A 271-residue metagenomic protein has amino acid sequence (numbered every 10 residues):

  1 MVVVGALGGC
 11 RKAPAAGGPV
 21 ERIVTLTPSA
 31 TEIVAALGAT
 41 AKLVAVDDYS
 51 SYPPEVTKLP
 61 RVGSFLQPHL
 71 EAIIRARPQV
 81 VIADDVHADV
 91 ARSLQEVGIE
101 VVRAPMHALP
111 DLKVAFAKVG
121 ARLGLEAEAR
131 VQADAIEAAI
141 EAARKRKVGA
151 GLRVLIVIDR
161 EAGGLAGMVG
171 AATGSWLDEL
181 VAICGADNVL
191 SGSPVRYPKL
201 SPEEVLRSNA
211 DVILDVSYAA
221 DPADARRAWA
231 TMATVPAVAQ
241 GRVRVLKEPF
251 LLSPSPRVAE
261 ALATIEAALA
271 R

Functional and structural regions predicted by a protein language model:
A6-G9: C-terminal motif of bacterial Sec signal peptides marking the signal peptidase cleavage site
K12-R22, V90-L165, D187-G192, G241-R271: Extracytoplasmic substrate-binding proteins
R22-V90, A186-V189, S217, R226: A short, structured surface patch at a secondary-structure boundary
T27, D85, I158-R160, S193 (+2 more regions): Short secondary-structure boundary segments
V62-E71, H107, S193-P202: Short helix-initiation/N-cap motifs at beta->coil->alpha
L70-R77, E96-V97, L200-N209: Short helices/loops that flank or line small-molecule/ion binding pockets
A88-E96, R207, V212-W229: A ligand-binding cleft/hinge motif common to bilobed small-molecule-binding domains
A171-Y197, D215-S217, V245: His/Asp/Glu-enriched short active-site or ligand-binding loop at hydrolase and phosphoryl-transfer sites
